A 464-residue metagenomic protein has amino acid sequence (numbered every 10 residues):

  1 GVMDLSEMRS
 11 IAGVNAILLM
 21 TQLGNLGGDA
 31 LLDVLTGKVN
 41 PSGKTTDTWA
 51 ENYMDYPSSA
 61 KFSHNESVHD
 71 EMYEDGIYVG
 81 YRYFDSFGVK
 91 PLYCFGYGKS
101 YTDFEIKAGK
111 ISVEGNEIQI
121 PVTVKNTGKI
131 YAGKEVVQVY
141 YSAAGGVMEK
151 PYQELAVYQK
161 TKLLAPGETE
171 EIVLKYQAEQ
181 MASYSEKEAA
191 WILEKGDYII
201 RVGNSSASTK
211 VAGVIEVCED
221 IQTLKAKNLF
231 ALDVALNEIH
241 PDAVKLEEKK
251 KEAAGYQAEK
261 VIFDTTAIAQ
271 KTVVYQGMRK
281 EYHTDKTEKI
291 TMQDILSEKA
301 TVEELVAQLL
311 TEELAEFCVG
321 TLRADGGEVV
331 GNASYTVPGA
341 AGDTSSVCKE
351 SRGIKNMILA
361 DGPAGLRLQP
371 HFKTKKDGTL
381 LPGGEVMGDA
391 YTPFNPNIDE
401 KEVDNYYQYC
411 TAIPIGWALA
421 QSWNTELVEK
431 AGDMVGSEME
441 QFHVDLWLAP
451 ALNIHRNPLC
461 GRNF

Functional and structural regions predicted by a protein language model:
G1-K134, Y140, K195, I199-G203 (+2 more regions): Secreted, periplasmic, or luminal enzymes acting at the cell surface/secretory milieu
Y131-V139, P151, Y184-K187: Short, hydrophobic/aromatic beta-strand segments
S142-V147, S205: Change "in extracellular beta-sheet-rich domains … of secreted and cell-surface proteins" to "in beta-sheet-rich domains
V147-E186: Intrinsically disordered, low-complexity Pro/Gly/Ser/Thr-rich segments with frequent PxxP/GP/PP motifs and embedded
K175-S206: Short, surface-exposed ligand- or partner-binding patches at beta-edge/loop junctions that are enriched in aromatics
K286, I290-G353, E429: N-terminal amphipathic, basic-rich helices that act as targeting or association modules
L310, M357, N424, M439: Conserved, mostly hydrophobic/aromatic
P414-T425, R456-F464: Glycine-rich tight-turn/loop motif centered on a GG-T
